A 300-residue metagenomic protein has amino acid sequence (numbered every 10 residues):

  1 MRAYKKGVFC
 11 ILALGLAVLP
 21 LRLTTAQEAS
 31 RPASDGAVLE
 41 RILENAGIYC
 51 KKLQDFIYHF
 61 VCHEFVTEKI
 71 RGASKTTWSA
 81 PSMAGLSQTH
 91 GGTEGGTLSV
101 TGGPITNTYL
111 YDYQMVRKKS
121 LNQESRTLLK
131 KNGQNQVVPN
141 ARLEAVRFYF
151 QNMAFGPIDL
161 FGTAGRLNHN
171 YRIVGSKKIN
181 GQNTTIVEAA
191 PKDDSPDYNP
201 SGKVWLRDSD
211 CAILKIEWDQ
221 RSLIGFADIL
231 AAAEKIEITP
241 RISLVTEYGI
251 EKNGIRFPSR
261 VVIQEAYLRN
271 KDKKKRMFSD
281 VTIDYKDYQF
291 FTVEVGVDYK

Functional and structural regions predicted by a protein language model:
M1-K5: N-terminal secretory signal peptides that target proteins for export/translocation
G7, A17, Q136-V137: Detector for intrinsically disordered, low-structure N-terminal pre-sequences
V8-F9, G92: Intrinsically disordered, low-complexity repeat segments enriched in small/polar residues
C10-P20: Bacterial N-terminal signal peptides
L19-A29: Signal peptide processing junction and immediate N-terminal pro/mature segment of secreted/exported proteins
Q27-S201, D208-A212, D219-L244, I250-K300: Structured extracytoplasmic
